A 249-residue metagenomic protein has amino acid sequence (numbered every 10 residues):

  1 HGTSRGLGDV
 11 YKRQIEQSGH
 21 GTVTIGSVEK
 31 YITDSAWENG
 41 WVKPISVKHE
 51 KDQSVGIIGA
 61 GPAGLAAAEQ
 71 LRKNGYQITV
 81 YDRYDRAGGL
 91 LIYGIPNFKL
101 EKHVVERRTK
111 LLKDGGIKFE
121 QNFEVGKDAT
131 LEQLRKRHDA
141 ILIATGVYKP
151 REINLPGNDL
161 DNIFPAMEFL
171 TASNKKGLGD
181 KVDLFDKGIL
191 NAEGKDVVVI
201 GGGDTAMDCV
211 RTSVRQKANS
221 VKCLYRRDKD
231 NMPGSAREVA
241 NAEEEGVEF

Functional and structural regions predicted by a protein language model:
H1-Y11: Single conserved hydrophobic/aromatic residue that forms the stacking wall/gate of nucleotide- or nucleobase-binding
R5, E16, K43-V47: Short coil/turn segments at secondary-structure boundaries
D9-S35: Iron-sulfur (Fe-S) cluster-binding segments and ferredoxin-like electron-carrier domains, especially [2Fe-2S]
E29-F249: Residues forming the flavin
